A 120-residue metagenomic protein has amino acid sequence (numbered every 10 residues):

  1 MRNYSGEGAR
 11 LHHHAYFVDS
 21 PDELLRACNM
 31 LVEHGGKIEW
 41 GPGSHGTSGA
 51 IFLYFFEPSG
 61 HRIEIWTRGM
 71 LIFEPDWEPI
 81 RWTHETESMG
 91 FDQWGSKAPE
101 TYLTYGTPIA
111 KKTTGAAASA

Functional and structural regions predicted by a protein language model:
M1-S5: Active-site cradle of extracellular carbohydrate-active enzymes
G8: Long C-terminal interaction/binding lobes of large macromolecular proteins
H12-H14: Conserved acetyl-CoA binding element of GNAT-fold acetyltransferases
Y16-I63, T67-A120: Vicinal oxygen chelate
